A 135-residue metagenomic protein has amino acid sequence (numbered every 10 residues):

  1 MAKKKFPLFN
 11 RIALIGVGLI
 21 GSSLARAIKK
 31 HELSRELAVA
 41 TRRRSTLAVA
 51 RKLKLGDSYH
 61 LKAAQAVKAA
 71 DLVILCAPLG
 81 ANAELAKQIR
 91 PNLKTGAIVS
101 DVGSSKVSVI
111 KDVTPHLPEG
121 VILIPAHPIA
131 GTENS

Functional and structural regions predicted by a protein language model:
A2-K62, V67-K68: NAD(P)+-binding Rossmann beta1-loop-alpha1 motif at the extreme N-terminus of oxidoreductases
F9, S34, T95-G96, G120: A general structural motif
I15, S100, A126: Active-site flanking residues adjacent to catalytic metal/cofactor-binding acidic residues
L37-A38, V99, L123: Hydrophobic/aromatic residues located in beta-strands of well-ordered beta-sheets within soluble catalytic
T46, S105-V107, A130-T132: Short gly/pro/ser/thr-enriched loop/turn and capping motifs at secondary-structure boundaries
Q65-A69, G80-L117: Rossmann-fold NAD(P) dinucleotide-binding segment
I74-L75, S100: Redox-cofactor binding/interface segments in oxidoreductases and associated redox assembly factors
H116-S135: Rossmann-fold dinucleotide-binding core
